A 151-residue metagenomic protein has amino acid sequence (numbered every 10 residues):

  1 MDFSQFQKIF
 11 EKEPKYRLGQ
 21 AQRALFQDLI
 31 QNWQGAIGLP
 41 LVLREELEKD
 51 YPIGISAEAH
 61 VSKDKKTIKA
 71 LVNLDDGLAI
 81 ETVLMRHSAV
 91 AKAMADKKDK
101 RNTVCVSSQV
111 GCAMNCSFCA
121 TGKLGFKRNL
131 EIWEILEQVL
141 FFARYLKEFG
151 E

Functional and structural regions predicted by a protein language model:
M1-N102: Flexible, acidic/Gly-rich N-terminal and inter-domain linker regions that tether and position cofactor-handling modules
M85-E151: Conserved Radical SAM active-site core
